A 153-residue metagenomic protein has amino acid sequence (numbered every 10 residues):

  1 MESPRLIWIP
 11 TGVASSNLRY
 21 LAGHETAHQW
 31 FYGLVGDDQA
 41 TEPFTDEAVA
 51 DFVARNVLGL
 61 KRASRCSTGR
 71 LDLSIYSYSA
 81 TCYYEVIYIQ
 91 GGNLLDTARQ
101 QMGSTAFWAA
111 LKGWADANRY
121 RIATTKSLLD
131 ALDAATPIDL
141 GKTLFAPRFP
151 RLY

Functional and structural regions predicted by a protein language model:
M1-E42, L60-R62: Juxtacatalytic substrate-recognition/specificity segment
M1-S3, L58-A63, N118-T124, Y153: Secretory-pathway/luminal and periplasmic proteins that interact with or process carbohydrate-rich
P4-I7, G12, T41-S74, I138-L144: Post-HExxH zinc-binding segment in Zn-dependent metallohydrolases
T11, E25-T26, W30-V35, V53-K61 (+4 more regions): Sec/Tat-exported extracytoplasmic proteins
S15, Y76-C82, A115: Active-site-adjacent structural elements in folded domains
Y20, D51, D96: Membrane-embedded glycan transfer/ligation machinery that uses polyprenyl lipid-linked sugar donors/oligosaccharides
Y84-Y153: Amphipathic alpha-helical substructures
